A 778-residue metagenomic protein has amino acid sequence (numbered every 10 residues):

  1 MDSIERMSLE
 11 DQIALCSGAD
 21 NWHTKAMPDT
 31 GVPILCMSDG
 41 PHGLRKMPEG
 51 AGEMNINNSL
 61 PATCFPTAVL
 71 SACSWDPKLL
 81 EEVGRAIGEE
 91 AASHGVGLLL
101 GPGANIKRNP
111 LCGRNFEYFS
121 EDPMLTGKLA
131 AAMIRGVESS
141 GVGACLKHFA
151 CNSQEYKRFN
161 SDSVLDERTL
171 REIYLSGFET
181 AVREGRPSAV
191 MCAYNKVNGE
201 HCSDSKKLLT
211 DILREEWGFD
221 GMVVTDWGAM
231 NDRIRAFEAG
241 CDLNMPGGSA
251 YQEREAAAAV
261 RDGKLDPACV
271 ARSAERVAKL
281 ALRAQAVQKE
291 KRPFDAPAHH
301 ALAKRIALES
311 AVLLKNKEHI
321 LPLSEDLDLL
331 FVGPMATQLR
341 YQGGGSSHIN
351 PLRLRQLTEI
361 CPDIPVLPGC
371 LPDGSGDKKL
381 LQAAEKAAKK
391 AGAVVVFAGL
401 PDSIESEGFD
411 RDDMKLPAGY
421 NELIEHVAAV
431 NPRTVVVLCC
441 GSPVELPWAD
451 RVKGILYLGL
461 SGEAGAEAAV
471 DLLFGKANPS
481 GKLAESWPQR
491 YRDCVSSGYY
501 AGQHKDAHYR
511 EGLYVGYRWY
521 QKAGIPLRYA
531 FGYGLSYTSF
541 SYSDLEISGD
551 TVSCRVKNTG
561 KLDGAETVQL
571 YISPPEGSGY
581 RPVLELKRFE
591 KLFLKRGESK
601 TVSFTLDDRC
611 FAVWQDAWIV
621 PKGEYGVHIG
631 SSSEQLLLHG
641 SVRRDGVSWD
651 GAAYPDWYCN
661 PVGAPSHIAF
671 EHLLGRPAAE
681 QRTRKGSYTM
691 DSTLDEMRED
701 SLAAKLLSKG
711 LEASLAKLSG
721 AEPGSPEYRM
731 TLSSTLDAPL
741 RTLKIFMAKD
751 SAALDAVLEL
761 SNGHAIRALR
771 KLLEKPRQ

Functional and structural regions predicted by a protein language model:
M1-V613, E624-I629, S633, L743 (+2 more regions): Glycoside hydrolase catalytic-domain context in secreted enzymes
L9, A703, S708-L711, A753 (+1 more regions): Short amphipathic alpha-helical segments that mediate assembly, nucleic-acid/protein binding, or membrane association
C36, T67, L352, D450 (+4 more regions): A broadly tuned "polar low-complexity/structure-edge" signature
Q356, T693, P739: Residue-level signal for threonine
V427, D695, E699-T735: Amphipathic alpha-helical coiled-coil/helical-bundle segments that mediate oligomerization/assembly and other
D608-A652: Terminal connector regions
S641-K709: Charged, amphipathic alpha-helical linkers/stalks
S719, G724-Q778: C-terminal non-catalytic accessory extensions
